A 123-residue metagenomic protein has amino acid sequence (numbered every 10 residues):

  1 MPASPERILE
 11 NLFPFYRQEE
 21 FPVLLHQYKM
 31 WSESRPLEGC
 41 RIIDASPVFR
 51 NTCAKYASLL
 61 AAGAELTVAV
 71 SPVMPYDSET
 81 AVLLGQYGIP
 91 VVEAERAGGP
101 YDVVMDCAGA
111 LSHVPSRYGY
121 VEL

Functional and structural regions predicted by a protein language model:
M1-L123: N-terminal ligand-binding/catalytic initiation module
